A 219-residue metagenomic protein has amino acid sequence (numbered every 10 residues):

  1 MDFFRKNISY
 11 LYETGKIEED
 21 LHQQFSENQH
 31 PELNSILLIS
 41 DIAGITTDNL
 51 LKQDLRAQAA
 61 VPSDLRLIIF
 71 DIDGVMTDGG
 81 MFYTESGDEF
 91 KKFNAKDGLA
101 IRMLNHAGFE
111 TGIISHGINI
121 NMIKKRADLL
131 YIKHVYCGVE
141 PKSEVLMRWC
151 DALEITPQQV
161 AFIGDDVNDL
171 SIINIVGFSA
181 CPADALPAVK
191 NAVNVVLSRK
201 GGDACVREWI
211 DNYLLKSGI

Functional and structural regions predicted by a protein language model:
M1-F70: Non-catalytic pre-domain segments flanking phosphatase-related domains
V61-M81, V206: Asp-based phosphoryl-transfer active-site loop
D64-R66, F109, Q158-Q159: Short coil/turn segments at beta-strand junctions that form active-site/ligand-binding loops
M76-T84, I123-L130: Short, basic/glycine-rich phosphate-binding loops at helix/coil junctions that contact nucleotide phosphates
D88-A107, S143-L146: Short, acidic loop-to-helix structural element flanking the phosphoryl-transfer center in phosphate-processing enzymes
K91, D128-L129, H134-V135, S143-I219: Mg2+-dependent phosphoryl-transfer enzymes with acidic/Ser/Thr/Gly-rich catalytic loops
A100-K125, Y136-C137, I173: Substrate-recognition element of Asp-dependent hydrolases with the DxDx(T/V) motif
N121, E140-V145: Feature captures the catalytic cores and cofactor-binding loops of soluble hydro-lyases/lyases that act on carboxylate
